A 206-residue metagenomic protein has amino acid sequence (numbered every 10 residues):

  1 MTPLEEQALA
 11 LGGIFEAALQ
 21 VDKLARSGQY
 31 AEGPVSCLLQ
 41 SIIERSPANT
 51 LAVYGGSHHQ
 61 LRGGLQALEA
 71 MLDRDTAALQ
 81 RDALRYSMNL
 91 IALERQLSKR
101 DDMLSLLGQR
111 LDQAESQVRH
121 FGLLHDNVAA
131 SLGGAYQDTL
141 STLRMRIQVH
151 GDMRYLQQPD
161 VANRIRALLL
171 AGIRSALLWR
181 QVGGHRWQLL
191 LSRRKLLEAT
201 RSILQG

Functional and structural regions predicted by a protein language model:
M1-G63, A70: Leu/Val/Ala/Ile-rich N-terminal alpha-helices, chiefly Sec-type signal peptides and the beginnings
T2-G13, V53, D75-D82, K99 (+4 more regions): Non-transmembrane, amphipathic alpha-helical segments
L9, G13-E16, Q20, R85 (+10 more regions): Charged, amphipathic alpha-helical oligomerization/scaffolding segments
L19, K23-R26, R95, K99-D102 (+2 more regions): Charged/polar positions within long, soluble alpha-helices
I43-G122: Long amphipathic alpha-helical segments with strong coiled-coil/leucine-zipper propensity
N49-L61, D126-I147: An acidic intrinsically disordered interaction segment
E115-H120, M145-Q157: Short, charged/polar, low-complexity loop and linker segments that flank or interrupt alpha-helical bundles
R164-G206: Alpha-helical oligomerization segments
